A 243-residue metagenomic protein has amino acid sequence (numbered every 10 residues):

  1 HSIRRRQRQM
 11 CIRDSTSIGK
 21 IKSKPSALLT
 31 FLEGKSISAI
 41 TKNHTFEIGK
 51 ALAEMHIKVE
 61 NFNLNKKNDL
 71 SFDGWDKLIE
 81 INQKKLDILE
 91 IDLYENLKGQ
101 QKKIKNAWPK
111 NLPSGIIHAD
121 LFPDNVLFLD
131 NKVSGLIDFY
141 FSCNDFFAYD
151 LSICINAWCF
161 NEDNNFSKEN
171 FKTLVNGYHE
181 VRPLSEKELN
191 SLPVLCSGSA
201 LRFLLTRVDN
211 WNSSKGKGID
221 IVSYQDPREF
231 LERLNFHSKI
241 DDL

Functional and structural regions predicted by a protein language model:
H1-I12: Single conserved hydrophobic/aromatic residue that forms the stacking wall/gate of nucleotide- or nucleobase-binding
R13-E47: Conserved structural core of kinase catalytic domains
S26-A39, E80-L86, L201-G218: A glycine-centered beta->alpha junction motif in the catalytic cores of kinase/phosphotransferase enzymes
S38-D92, L112-S114: A cross-family kinase active-site recognition segment
K102-Y149: Active-site acidic catalytic loop and adjacent metal/ATP-binding pocket of ATP-dependent phosphoryl transfer enzymes
A148-P183, S197-K215: Active-site activation/catalytic loop segments of kinase-like enzymes and analogous catalytic loops in related
L184-C196: All-alpha amphipathic helical-bundle segments outside canonical DNA-binding/catalytic cores that form hydrophobic
F203-L243: ATP/Mg2+ or Mg2+-diphosphate-binding catalytic cores that bind nucleotide phosphates or diphosphates via glycine-rich
